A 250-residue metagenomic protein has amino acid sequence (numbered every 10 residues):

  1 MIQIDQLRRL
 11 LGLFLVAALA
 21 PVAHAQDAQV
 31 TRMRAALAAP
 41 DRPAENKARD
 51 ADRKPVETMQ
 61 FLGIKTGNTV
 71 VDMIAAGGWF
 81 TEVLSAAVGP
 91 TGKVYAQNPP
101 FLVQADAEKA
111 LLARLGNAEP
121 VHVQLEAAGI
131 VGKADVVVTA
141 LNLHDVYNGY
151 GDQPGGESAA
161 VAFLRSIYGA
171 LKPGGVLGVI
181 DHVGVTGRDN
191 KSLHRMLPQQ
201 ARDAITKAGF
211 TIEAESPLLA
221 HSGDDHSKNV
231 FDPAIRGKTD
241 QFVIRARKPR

Functional and structural regions predicted by a protein language model:
Q29-K65: Class I SAM-dependent methyltransferase Rossmann-like catalytic core, especially the SAM/SAH-binding loop
T66-A76: Conserved class I S-adenosyl-L-methionine
N68, L115, A128-L141: A short acidic, Gly/Pro-enriched loop at the edge of an enzyme's catalytic core that lines a small-molecule cofactor
S85-A86, P154-P173: A short glycine-rich, Lys/Arg-flanked "PGG" loop and its adjoining helix->strand segment in the class I
V103-V131: S-adenosyl-L-methionine
A134-A160: A short SAM/SAH-binding and catalytic strip from SAM-dependent methyltransferases
L164, G174-V183: Conserved beta-strand signature within the Rossmann-like core of class I S-adenosyl-L-methionine
A208, D225-R250: Core SAM-dependent methyltransferase catalytic element
